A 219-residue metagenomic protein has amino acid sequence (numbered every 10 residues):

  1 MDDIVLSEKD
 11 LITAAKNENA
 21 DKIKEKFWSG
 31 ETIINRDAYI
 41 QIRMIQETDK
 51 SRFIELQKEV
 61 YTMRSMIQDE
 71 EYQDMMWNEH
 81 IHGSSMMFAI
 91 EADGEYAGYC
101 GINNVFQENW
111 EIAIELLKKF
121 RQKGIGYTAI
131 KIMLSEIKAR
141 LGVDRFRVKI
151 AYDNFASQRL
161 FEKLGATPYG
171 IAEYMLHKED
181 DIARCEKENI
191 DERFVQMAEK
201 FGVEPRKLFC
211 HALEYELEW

Functional and structural regions predicted by a protein language model:
D2-A38, M44-K50, E91-W219: Acyl-donor (CoA/ACP) binding surface of acyl/acetyltransferases
T32-I33, T62-S65, S85, G142: Residue-level recognition of short, structured coil/turn motifs that connect secondary structure elements
R36, M44, E55-Q68: Helix-loop element at the rim of GNAT/NAT acetyltransferase active sites that forms part of the acceptor-substrate
K50-Q57, Q73: Hydrophobic alpha-helical core bundles mediating ligand binding, dimerization, or RNAP-core interactions
F53-L56, N78-H82, E91, C100-I102: Alpha-helix C-terminal capping segments
M66-M87: Active-site rim helix/loop that mediates acceptor-substrate recognition in acyltransferases
